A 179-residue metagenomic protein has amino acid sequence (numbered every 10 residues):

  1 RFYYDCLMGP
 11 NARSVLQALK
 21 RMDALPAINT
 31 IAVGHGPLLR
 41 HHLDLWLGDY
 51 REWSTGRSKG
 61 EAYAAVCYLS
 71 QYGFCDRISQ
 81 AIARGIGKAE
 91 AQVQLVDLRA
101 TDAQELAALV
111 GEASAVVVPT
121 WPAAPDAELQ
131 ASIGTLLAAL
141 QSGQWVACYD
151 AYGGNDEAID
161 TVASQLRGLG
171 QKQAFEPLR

Functional and structural regions predicted by a protein language model:
R1-L38, A81-L98, A108-R179: FMN-binding flavodoxin-like domain, especially the glycine-rich phosphate-binding loop
T30-G60, A131-S132: Short N-terminal or domain-adjacent regulatory/targeting segments
H41, G73-R77, Q104, A127 (+1 more regions): Residues that form or flank phosphate/diphosphate-binding pockets in enzymes that use nucleotide phosphates
H41-W46, E105-G111: Short glycine/threonine-rich loop-to-helix capping motif typified by GTGT followed within a few residues by an Asp-Pro
A62-A64, P177-L178: Generic preference for hydrophobic/aromatic residues in regular secondary structure cores
Y63-C67, A147: Conserved beta-strand elements of the Class I
V66-A89: Short, charged N-terminal beta->alpha structural module
L69-S70, V96-E105: Short connector loops at secondary-structure junctions
